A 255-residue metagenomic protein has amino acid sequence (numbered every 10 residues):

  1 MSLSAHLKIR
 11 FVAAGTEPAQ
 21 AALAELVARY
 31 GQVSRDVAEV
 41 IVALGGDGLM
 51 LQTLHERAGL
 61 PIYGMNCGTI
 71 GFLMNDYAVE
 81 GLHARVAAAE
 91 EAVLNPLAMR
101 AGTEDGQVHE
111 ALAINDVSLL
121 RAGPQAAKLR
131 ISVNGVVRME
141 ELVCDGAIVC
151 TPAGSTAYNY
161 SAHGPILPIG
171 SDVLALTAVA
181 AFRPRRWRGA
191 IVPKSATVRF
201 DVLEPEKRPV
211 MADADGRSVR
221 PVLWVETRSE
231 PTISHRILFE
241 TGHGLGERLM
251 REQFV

Functional and structural regions predicted by a protein language model:
M1-L44, M50-G59, Y77-V93, A101-A111: ATP/NTP phosphate-donor binding region
V40, V93-L97, A113-N115, Q125-L129 (+5 more regions): A generic structural signal for short beta-strands and their flanking turns/coil linkers
G46-L49, G68-I70, A153-T156: Short glycine-rich anion-binding loops that position phosphate/pyrophosphate groups of nucleotides and phosphorylated
G68-G146: Catalytic core of DAGKc-family lipid kinases
A111, L119, P124, N134-E140 (+1 more regions): ATP/nucleoside-binding phosphotransfer catalytic cores, i.e., glycine-rich phosphate-binding loops
I131, G154, A212: Short aromatic-centered micro-motifs
E141-R185: Gly/Ser/Thr-rich active-site loops/lids in small-molecule metabolic enzymes that frequently grip phosphoryl groups
